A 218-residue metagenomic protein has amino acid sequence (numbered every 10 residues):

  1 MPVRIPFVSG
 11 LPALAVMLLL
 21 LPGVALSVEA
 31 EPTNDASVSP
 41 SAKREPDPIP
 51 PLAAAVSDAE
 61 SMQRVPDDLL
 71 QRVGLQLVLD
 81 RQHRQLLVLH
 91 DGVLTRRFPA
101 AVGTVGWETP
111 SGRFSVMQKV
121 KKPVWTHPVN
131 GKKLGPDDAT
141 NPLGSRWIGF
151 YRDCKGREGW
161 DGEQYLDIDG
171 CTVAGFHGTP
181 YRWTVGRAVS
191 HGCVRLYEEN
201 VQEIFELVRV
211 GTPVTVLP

Functional and structural regions predicted by a protein language model:
P2-P218: N-terminal pre-domains immediately preceding structured catalytic cores
